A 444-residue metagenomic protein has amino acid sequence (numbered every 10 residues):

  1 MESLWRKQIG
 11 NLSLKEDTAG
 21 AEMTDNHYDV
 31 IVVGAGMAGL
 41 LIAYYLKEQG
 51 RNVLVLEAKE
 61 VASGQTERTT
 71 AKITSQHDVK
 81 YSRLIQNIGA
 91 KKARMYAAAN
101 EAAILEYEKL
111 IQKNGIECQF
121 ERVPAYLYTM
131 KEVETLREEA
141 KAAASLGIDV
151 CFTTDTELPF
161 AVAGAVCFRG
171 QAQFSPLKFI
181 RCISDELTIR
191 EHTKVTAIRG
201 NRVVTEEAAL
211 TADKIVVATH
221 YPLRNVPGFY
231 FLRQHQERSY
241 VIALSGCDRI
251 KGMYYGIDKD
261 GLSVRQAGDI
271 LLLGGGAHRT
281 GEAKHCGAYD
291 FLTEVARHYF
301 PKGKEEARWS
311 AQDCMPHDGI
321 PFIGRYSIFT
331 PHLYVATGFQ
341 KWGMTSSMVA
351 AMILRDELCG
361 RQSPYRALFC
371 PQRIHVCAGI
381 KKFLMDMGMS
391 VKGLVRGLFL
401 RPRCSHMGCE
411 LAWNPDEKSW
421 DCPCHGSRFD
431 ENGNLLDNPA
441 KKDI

Functional and structural regions predicted by a protein language model:
M1-V30, E48: Extreme N-terminal leader/targeting segments of oxidoreductases
Y28-V55: N-terminal Rossmann-like FAD-binding beta1-loop-alpha1 element of flavoenzymes
E48-R68: Glycine-rich FAD pyrophosphate-binding loop
Q76-T154: Dinucleotide-binding Rossmann-like beta1-alpha1 core, especially the glycine-rich loop that anchors the ADP
A90, E117-L127, T153-I180, G276-R279 (+1 more regions): Helix-loop-beta segment of a Rossmann-like dinucleotide-binding subdomain
A142, A165-K214, A218: Helical element adjacent to the flavin cofactor pocket in flavoenzyme catalytic cores
I198-G200, T205-R265, G393: Flavin-dependent oxidoreductases
D258-K259, A283, Y289-F291, F300-F383 (+1 more regions): C-terminal catalytic lobe of FAD-dependent flavoproteins
